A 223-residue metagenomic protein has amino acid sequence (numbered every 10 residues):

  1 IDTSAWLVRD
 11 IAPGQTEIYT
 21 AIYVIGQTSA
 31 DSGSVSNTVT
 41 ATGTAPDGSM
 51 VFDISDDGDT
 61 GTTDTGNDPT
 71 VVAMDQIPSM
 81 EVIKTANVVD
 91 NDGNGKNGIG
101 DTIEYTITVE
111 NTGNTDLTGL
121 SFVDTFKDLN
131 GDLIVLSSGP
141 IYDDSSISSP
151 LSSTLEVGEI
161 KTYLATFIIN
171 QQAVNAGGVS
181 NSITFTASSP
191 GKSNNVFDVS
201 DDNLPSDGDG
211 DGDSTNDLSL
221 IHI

Functional and structural regions predicted by a protein language model:
I1, N114-G119: Short acidic/proline- and small/hydrophobic-mixed sequence motifs that coincide with surface turns and coil-to-beta
I1-I25, G48-G66, N91-D92, F126-I169 (+2 more regions): Extracellular beta-sheet repeat scaffolds used for adhesion and glycan interaction
Y23-I25, A41, A86, V109 (+2 more regions): Hydrophobic beta-strand positions in extracellular immunoglobulin-like domains
Q27-N37, Q171-N181: Short glycine/proline/serine/threonine-rich loop/turn segments at secondary-structure transition edges
M74-E81: Proline/serine/threonine-rich low-complexity linkers at boundaries of modular beta-sandwich domains
D90-D101: Short, solvent-exposed loop/linker segments at the N-terminal edge of repeated beta-sheet extracellular domains
G100-T115: Short beta-strand elements of extracellular/lumenal beta-sandwich folds
I221-I223: Conserved small/polar residues in nucleotide/adenosyl-binding loops
